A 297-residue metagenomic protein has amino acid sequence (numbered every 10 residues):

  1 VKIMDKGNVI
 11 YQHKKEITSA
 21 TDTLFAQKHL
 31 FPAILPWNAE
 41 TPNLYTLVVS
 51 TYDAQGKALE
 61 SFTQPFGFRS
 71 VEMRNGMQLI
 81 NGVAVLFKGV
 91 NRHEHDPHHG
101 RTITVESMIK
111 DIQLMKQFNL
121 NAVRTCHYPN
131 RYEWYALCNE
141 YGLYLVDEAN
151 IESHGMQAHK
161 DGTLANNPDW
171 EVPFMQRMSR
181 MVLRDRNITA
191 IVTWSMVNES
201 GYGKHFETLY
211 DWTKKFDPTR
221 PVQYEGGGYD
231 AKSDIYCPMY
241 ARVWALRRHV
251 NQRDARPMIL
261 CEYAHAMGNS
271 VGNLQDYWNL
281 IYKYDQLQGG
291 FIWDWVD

Functional and structural regions predicted by a protein language model:
V1-L137, Y141-L145, R177, V192-T193 (+4 more regions): Secreted/periplasmic carbohydrate-active enzymes, especially glycoside hydrolases
I112-M115, A122-D297: Substrate-binding/catalytic cleft of secreted carbohydrate-active enzymes, primarily glycoside hydrolases
